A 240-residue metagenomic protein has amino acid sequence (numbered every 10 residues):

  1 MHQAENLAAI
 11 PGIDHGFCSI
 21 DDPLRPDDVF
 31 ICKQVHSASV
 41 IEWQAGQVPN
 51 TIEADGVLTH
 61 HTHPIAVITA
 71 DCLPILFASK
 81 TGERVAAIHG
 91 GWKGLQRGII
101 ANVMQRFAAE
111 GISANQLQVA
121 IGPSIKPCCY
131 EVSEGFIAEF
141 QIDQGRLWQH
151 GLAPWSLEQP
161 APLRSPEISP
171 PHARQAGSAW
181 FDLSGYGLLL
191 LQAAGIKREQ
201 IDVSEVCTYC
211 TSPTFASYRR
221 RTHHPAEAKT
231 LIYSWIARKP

Functional and structural regions predicted by a protein language model:
M1-P240: Active-site microenvironment for binding and transforming phosphate-containing groups
